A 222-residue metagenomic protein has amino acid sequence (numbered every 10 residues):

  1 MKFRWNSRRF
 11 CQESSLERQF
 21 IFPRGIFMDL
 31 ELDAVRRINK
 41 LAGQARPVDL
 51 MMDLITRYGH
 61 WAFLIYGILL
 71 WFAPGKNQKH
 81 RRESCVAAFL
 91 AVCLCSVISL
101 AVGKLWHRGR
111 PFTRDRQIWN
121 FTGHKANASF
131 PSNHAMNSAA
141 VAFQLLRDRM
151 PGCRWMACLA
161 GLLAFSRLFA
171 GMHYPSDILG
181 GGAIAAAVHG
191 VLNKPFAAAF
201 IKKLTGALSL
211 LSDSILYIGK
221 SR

Functional and structural regions predicted by a protein language model:
L16-F27: Short, Lys/Arg-enriched N-terminal segments with co-localized hydrophobic residues within the first ~10-30 amino acids
G25-A128, M136-L163: Hydrophobic alpha-helical bundle signature of multipass membrane enzymes
N120-R222: Membrane-embedded catalytic cores of phosphoryl/pyrophosphoryl-handling enzymes
